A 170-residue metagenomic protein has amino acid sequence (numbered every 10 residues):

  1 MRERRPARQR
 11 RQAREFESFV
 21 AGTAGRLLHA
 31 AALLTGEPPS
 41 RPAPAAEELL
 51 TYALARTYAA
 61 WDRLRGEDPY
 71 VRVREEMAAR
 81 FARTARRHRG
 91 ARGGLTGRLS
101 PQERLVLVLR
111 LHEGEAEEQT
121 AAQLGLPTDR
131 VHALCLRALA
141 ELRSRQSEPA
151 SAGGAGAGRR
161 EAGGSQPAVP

Functional and structural regions predicted by a protein language model:
M1-A32, R104: A short, charge-rich alpha-helical start-of-domain segment used by transcription regulators
M1-A7, E161-P170: Extreme N-terminal regulatory/targeting segments of RNA polymerase sigma factors
A24-A32, E47-R87, C135: Σ70-family region 2.3-2.4 aromatic/basic alpha-helix that recognizes the −10 promoter and nucleates DNA melting
P38, P42-A46: Membrane-interface starts of transmembrane alpha-helices
A46, T120, V131-H132: Helix-turn-helix DNA-binding helix
H88-L99, A122, P127: Short amphipathic alpha-helical boundary/capping segments
R98-Q119: Short amphipathic alpha helix immediately N-terminal
L124-E161, A168-V169: DNA-recognition helix of helix-turn-helix
